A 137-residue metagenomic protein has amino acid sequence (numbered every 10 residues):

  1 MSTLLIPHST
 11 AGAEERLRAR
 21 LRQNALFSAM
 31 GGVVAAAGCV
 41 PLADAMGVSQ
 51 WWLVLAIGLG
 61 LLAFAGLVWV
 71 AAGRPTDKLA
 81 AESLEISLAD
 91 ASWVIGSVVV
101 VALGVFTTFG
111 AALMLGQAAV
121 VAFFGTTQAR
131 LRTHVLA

Functional and structural regions predicted by a protein language model:
M1-L17: Short, Lys/Arg-rich, polar N-terminal cytosolic tail immediately upstream of the first transmembrane signal-anchor
A13-R16, L67-D77, G125-R130: C-terminal ends of transmembrane helices
E14-L55: Membrane-helix boundary elements
M46-V54, A80-E85, T107-Q117: Non-cytosolic membrane-interface motifs at loop->transmembrane helix junctions
G58-L61, A111-T126: Small-residue-rich transmembrane alpha-helices that serve as helix-helix interface/gating elements in multipass
V68-G104: Mid-chain, well-packed structural core segment of small domains
I95-L115, T133: Membrane-helix boundary connector in multi-pass membrane proteins
L103-G104, A119-A137: Membrane-water interface at the C-terminal end of transmembrane alpha helices
